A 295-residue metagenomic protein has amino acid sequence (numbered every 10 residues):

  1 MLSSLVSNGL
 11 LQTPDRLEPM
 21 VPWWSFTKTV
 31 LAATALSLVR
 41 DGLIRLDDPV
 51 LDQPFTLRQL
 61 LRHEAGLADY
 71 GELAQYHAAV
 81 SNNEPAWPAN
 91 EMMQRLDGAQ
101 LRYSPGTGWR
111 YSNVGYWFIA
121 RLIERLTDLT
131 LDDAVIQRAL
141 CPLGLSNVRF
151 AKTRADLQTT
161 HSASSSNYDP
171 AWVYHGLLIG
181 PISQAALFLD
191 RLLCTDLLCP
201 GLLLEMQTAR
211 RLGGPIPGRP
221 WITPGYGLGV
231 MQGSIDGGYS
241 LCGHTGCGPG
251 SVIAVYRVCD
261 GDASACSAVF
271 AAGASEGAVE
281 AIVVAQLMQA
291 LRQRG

Functional and structural regions predicted by a protein language model:
M1-P22, I136, N167-G295: Catalytic loop of the DD-peptidase/beta-lactamase superfamily, centered on the K-T-G motif and neighboring
L2, S7-L10, D15-Y111: Active-site-proximal loop and beta-strand segments within enzyme catalytic domains
L10-T13, S37-F55, L126-R154, C199-L204: Short, well-structured active-site flanking segments
W24-L43, L60, L96-D97, R110-A139 (+2 more regions): Alpha-helical scaffold elements that line and support the substrate/ligand-binding pocket of soluble hydrolases
R62-E72, P142-A151, R211-G218: Secretory-pathway/luminal and periplasmic proteins that interact with or process carbohydrate-rich
N82-P85, R154-H175, M231-G233: Carbohydrate-binding/catalytic loop surfaces
Y103, K152, D156-Q158, I282: A beta-strand edge to alpha-helix "cap/lid" segment located at domain peripheries
S104-G108, R121-L126, H175-G176, P217: Short helix-to-loop capping/linker segments positioned immediately adjacent to catalytic or ligand/cofactor-binding
